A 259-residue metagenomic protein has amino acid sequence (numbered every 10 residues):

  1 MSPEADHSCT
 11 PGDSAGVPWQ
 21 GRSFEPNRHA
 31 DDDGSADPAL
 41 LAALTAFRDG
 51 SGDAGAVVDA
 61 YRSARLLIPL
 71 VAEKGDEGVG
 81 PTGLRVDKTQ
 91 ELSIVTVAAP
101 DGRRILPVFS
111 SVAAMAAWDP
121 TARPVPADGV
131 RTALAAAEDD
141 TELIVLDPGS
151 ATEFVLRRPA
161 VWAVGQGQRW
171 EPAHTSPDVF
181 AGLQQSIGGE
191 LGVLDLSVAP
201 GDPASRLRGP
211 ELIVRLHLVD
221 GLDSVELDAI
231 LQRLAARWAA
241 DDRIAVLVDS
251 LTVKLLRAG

Functional and structural regions predicted by a protein language model:
M1-G259: An interfacial alpha-helical scaffold signature
